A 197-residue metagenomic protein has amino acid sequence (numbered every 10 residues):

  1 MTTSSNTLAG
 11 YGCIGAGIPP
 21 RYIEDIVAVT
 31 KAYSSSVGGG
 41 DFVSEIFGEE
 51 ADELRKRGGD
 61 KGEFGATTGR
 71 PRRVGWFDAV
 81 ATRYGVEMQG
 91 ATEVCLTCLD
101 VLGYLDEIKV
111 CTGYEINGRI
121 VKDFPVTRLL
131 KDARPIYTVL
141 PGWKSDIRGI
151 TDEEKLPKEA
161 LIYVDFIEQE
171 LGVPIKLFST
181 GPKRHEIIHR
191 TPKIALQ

Functional and structural regions predicted by a protein language model:
M1-Q197: Non-transmembrane, aqueous-exposed alpha-helical and coiled segments at domain scale
